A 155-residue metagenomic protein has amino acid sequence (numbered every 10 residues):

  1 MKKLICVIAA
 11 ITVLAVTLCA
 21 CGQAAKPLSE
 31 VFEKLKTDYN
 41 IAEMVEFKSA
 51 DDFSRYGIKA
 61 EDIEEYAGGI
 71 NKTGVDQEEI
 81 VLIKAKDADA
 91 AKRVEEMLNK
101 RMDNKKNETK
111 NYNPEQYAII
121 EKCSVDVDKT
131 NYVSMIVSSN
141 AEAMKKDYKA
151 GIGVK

Functional and structural regions predicted by a protein language model:
M1-I5, A9-T12: Positively charged n-region of N-terminal signal peptides that target proteins for export
V16-A20: C-terminal motif of bacterial Sec signal peptides marking the signal peptidase cleavage site
G22-A24: Bacterial signal peptide processing site
S29-E46: Post-signal peptide N-terminal segment of mature Sec-exported envelope proteins
V45-V75, D89, R93-V94, E121-C123: Short, compositionally biased low-complexity segments enriched in polar/charged residues
K72, E115-K155: A short, solvent-exposed beta-edge/loop patch
Q77-D87: A short acidic-to-branched-hydrophobic micro-motif
A88-T130: Short Gly/Thr-rich strand-loop-strand
